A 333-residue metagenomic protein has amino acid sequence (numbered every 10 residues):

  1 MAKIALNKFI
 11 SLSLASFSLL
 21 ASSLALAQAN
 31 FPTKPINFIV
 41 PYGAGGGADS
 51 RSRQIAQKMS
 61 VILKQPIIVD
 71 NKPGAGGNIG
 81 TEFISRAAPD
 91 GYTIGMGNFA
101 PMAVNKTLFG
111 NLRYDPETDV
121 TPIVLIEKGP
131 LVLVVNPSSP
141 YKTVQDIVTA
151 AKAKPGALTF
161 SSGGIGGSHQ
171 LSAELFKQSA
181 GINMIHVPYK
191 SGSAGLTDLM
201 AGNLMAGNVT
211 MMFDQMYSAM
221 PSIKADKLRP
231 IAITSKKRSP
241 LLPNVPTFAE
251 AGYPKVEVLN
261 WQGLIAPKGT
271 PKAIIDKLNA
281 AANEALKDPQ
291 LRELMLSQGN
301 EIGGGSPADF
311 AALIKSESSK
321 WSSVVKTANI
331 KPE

Functional and structural regions predicted by a protein language model:
M1-S13: Bacterial N-terminal signal peptides that target proteins for export
S16, L20-L24: N-terminal signal peptide c-region/cleavage motif recognized by signal peptidases
A27-T118, A157, I165, G181-M211 (+3 more regions): N-terminal (or domain-start) structured segment
T33-P35, S179, K224-A225, E250 (+1 more regions): An extracytoplasmic/periplasmic, membrane-proximal ligand-sensing/linker region
M59, R86-Y92, T107-A194, F248 (+1 more regions): Hinge/capping helix and adjacent helix->loop/strand transition within the periplasmic-binding protein
K128, D214-L286, S316-S319: C-terminal lobe and pocket-closing loops of periplasmic/extracytoplasmic Venus-flytrap solute-binding proteins
